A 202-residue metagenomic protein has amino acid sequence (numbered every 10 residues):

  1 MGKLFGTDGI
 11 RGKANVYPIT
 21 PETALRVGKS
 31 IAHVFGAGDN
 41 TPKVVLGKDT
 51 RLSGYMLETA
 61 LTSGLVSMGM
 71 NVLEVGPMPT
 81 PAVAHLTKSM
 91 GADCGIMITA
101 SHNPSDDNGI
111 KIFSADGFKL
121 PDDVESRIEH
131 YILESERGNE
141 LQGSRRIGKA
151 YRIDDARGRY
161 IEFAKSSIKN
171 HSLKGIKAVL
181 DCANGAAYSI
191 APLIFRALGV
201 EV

Functional and structural regions predicted by a protein language model:
M1-S63, S67-M68, R146-A178: An N-terminal, well-structured beta->alpha segment
L4, V72-E74, G95, A150-Y151 (+1 more regions): Conserved beta-strand scaffold positions in the cores of enzyme catalytic domains, especially in NTP/NDP-utilizing
G9, K48-T50, A100, G199-V202: Short, small-residue-rich loop/turn micro-motifs
K13, N108-V202: Gly/Ser/Thr-enriched, mixed-charge loops and adjacent short helices that form phosphate/oxyanion-binding elements
P21, G54-Y55, P81, D122 (+1 more regions): Loop/helix-junction capping segments adjacent to catalytic residues or to phosphate/diphosphate-binding pockets
A32, D39-D116: Ferredoxin-reductase
